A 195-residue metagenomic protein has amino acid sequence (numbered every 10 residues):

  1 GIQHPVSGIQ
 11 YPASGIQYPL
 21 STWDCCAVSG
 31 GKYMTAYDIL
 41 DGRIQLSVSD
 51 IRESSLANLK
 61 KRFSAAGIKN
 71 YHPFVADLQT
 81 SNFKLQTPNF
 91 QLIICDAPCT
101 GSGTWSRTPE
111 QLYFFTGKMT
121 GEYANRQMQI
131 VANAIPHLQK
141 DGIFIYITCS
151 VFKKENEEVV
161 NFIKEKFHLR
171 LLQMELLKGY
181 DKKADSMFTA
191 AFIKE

Functional and structural regions predicted by a protein language model:
G1-E195: S-adenosylmethionine
